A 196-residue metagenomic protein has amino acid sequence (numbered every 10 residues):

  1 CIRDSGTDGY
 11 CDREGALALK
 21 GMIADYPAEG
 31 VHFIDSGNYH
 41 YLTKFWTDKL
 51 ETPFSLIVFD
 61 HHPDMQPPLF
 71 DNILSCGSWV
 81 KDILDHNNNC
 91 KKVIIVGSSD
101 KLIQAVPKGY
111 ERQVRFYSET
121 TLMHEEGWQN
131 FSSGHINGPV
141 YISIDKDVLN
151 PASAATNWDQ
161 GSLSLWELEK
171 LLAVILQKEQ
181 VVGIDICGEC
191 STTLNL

Functional and structural regions predicted by a protein language model:
R3-L196: Conserved alpha-helical scaffold segments that buttress catalytic/binding sites
